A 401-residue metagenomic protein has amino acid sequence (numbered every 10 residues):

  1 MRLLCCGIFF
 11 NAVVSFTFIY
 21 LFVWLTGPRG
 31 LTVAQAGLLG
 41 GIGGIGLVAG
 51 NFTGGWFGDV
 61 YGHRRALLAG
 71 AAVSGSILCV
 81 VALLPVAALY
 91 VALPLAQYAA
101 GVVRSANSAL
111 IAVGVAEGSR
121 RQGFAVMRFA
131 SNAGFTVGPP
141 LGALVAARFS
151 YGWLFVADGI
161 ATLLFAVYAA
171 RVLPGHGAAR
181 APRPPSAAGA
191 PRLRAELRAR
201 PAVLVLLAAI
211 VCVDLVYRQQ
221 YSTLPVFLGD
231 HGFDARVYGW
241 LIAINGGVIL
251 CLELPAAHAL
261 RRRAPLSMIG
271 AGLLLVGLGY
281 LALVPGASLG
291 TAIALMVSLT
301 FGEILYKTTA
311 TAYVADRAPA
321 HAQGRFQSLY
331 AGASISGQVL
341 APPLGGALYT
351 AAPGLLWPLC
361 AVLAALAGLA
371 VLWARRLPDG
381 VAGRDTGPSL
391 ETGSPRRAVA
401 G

Functional and structural regions predicted by a protein language model:
M1, P174-L206: Juxtamembrane intracellular "pre-TM" segments in multi-pass secondary transporters
M1-G44, A202-L241: Helix-loop boundary and gating motifs at the non-cytosolic
G44-V48, F52, F135-T136, G246-L254 (+1 more regions): Residue-level signature of mid-helix packing/kink "hotspots" within the transmembrane helices of 12-pass Major
A49-P85: Conserved MFS/SLC helix-loop-helix module at the cytosolic interface between two early adjacent transmembrane helices
G50-G62, L252-P265: Helix-to-loop junctions at the C-terminal end of transmembrane segments in multipass secondary transporters
R65-C79, G159, S267-L281: Structural signature of the two symmetry-related core transmembrane helices
A82-L93, V284-L295: Helix-loop junctions at membrane interfaces in 12-TM secondary transporters
P94-S131: Cytoplasmic helix-loop-helix junction between adjacent transmembrane helices in 12-TM secondary transporters
